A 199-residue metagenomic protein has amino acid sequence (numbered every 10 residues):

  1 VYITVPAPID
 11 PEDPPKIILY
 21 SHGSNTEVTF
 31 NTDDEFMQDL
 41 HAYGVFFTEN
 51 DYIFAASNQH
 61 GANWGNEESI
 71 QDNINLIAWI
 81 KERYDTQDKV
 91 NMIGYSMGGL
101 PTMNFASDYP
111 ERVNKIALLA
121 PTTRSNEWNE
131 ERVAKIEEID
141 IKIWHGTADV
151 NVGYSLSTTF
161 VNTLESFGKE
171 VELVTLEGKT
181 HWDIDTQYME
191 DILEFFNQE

Functional and structural regions predicted by a protein language model:
V1-I9, K16: A short loop-to-beta-strand scaffold at the N-terminal edge of the catalytic core in hydrolase folds
D13-N25: Short beta-strand element of the alpha/beta-hydrolase
G23-F30, F54: Serine-hydrolase catalytic-loop signature spanning alpha/beta hydrolases and amidase-signature enzymes
T32-F54: Short amphipathic alpha-helix adjacent to the substrate-entry channel of hydrolases
N63-D85: Alpha/beta-hydrolase active-site loop
K81-Y84, D88-I136: Primarily recognizes the serine-hydrolase "nucleophile elbow" in alpha/beta-hydrolase and SGNH/GDSL folds
P121-D185, E190: The feature captures the conserved acid-bearing segment of alpha/beta-hydrolase catalytic domains
Q187-E199: Catalytic active-site module of serine/aspartate enzymes centered on a nucleophile-bearing elbow/loop
